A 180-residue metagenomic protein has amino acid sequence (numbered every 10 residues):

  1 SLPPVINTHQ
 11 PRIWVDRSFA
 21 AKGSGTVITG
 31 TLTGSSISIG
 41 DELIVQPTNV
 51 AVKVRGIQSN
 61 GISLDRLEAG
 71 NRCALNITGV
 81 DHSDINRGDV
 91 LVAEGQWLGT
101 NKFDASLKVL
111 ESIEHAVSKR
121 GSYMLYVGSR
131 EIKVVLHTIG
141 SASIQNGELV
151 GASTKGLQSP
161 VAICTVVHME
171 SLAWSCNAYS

Functional and structural regions predicted by a protein language model:
S1-I113: Conserved catalytic-core segments of large NTP-driven translation/proteostasis enzymes
V80-S180: C-terminal effector modules of nucleic-acid-centric enzymes and ribosome-associated factors
